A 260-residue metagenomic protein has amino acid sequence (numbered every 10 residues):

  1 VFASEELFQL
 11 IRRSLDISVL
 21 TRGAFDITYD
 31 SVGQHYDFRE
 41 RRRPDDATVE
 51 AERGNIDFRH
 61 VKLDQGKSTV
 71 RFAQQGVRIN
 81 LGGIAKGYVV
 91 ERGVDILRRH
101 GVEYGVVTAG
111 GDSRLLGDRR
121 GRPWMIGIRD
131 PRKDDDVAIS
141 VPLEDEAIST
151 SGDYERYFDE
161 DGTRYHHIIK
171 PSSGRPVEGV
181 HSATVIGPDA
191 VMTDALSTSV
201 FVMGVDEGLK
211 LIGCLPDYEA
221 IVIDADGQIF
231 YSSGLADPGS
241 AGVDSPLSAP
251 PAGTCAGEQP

Functional and structural regions predicted by a protein language model:
V1-P260: Mature catalytic core of soluble alpha/beta enzymes
